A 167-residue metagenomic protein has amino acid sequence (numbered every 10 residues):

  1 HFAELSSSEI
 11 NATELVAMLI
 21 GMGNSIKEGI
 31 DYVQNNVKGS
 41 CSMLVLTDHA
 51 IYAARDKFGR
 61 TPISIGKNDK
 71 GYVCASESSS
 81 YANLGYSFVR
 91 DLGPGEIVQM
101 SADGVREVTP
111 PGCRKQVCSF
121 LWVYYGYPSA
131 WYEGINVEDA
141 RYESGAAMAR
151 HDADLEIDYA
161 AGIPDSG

Functional and structural regions predicted by a protein language model:
H1-P94, Q99-P164: Conserved short alpha-helical segments that host acidic/polar catalytic motifs at enzyme active sites
G167: Carboxylate/His-rich catalytic cores and anion/metal-binding grooves
